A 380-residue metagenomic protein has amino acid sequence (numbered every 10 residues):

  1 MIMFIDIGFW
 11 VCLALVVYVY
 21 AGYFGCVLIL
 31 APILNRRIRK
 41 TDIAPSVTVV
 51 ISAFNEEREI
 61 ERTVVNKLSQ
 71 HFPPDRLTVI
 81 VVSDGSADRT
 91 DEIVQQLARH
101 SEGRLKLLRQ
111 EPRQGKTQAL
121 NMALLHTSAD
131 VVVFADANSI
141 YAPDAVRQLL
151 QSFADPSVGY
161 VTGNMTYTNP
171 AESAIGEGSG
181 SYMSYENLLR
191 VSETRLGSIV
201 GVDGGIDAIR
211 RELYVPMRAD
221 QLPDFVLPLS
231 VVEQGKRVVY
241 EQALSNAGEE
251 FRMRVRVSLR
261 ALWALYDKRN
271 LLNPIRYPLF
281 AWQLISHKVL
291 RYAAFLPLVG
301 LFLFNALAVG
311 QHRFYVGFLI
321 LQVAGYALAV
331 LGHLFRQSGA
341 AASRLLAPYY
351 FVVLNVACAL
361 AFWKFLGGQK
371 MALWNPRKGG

Functional and structural regions predicted by a protein language model:
M1-I43: N-terminal membrane-anchoring/stem segments of glycan-assembly enzymes
I29, T41, R291-K370: Membrane-embedded multi-pass helical conduit in multi-pass membrane proteins, especially envelope-biosynthetic
P45-T48, T78, V226: Cell-envelope/extracellular polymer assembly enzymes that use nucleotide-activated donors
E59-R62, D88-L97, L107, D144: Acidic helix N-cap motif at the loop->helix transition within catalytic regions of sugar-transfer enzymes
V65-R76: Short, acidic, metal-binding catalytic loop of nucleotide-sugar glycosyltransferases
P73, S83-E92, P112-Q114, S139: A conserved acidic beta->alpha catalytic loop
R109, T117-A119, L125, A129 (+3 more regions): Long helical/loop segments within the catalytic core of UDP-sugar-dependent glycosyltransferases, especially the large
F153-E186, A219, P223-H287, Y350 (+2 more regions): Catalytic donor/gating beta->alpha subdomain of glycosyltransferases that bind UDP-sugars
